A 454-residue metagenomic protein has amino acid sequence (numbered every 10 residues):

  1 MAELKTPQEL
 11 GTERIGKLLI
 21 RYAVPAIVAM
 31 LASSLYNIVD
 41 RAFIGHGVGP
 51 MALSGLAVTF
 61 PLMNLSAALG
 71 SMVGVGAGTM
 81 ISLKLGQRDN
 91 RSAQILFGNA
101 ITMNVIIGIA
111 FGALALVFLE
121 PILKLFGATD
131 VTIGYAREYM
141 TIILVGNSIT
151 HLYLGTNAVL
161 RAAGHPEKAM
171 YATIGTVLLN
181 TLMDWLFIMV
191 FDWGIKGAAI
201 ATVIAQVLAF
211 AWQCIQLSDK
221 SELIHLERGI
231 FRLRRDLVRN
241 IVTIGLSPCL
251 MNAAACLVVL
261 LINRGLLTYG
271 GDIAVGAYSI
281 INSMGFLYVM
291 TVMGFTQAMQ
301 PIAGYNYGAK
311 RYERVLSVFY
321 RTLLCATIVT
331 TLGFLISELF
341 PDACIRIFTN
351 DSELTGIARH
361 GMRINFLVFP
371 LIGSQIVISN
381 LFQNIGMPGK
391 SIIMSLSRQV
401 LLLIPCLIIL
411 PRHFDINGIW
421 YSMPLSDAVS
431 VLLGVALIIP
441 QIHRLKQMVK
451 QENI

Functional and structural regions predicted by a protein language model:
M1-A23, I81-S148, D192-G245, A303-V368 (+1 more regions): Short alpha-helical transmembrane segments in multi-pass integral membrane proteins
L10-G47, P61-G76, M80, V105-G112 (+5 more regions): N-terminal transmembrane alpha-helices
R21-D40, I142, T176, A205-A209 (+3 more regions): Transmembrane helical elements of multi-pass membrane transporters/channels
L35-S54, L123-D130, L186-W193, C256-S283 (+4 more regions): Helix-terminus/linker motif at the lipid-water interface of multi-pass membrane proteins
R41, P50-L53, N90, L119 (+6 more regions): Membrane-helix interface/capping residues of multi-pass secondary transporters
L53-A113, T150-A169, A277-P341, I372-S391: Small-residue-rich hydrophobic transmembrane alpha-helices
L65-A68, G112, N180-D184, F210-C214 (+4 more regions): Hydrophobic transmembrane alpha-helices of multi-pass small-molecule transporters
G74, I143-R161, A172-N180, A198-Q213 (+4 more regions): Short runs within selected transmembrane alpha-helices of multi-pass transporters and secretion channels
